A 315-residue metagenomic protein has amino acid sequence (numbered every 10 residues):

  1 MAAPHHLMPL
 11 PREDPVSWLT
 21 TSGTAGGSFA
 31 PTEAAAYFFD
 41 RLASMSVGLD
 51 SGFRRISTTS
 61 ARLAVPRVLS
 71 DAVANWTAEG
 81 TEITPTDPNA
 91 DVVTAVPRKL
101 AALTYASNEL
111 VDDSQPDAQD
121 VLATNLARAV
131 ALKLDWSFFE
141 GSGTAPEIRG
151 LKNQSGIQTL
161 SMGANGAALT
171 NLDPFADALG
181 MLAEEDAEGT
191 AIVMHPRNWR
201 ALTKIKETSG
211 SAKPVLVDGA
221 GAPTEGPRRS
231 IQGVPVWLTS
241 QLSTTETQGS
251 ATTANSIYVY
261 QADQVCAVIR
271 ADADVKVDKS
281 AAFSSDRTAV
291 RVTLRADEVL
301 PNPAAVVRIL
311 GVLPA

Functional and structural regions predicted by a protein language model:
A2-A102, E147, N171, A305: Assembly/oligomerization interface modules of large self-assembling protein complexes
T59, A64, T144-S284, T288 (+1 more regions): Extended oligomerization regions of viral-like shell subunits
R67, L100-A106, L238, V292: Short amphipathic
L69-A74, A101, L110, L132 (+5 more regions): Short loop/turn segments at secondary-structure transitions that flank enzyme active sites
V73-T77, T86, D113-Q115, A201-K204 (+3 more regions): Short helix/loop capping segments that flank catalytic or ligand/cofactor-binding pockets
E82-E184, R308-A315: Alpha-helical scaffold segments that mediate packing/assembly in large oligomeric complexes
A118-A123, I205-T208, G249-S250, A282 (+1 more regions): Composition- and surface-driven signal marking solvent-exposed, interaction-prone regions in large proteins
A282-A315: Hydrophobic, glycine-enriched assembly/anchoring segments
